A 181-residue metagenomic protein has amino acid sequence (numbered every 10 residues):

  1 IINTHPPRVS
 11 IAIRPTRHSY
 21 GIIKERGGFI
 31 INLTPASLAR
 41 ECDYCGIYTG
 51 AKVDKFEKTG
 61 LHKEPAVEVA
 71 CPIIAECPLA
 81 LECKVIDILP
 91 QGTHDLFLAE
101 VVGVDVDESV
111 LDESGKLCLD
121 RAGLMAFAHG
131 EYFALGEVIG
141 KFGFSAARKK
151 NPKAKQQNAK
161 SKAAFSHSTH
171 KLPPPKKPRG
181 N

Functional and structural regions predicted by a protein language model:
I1-F165, H170-N181: Basic, polyanion-binding surface patches
